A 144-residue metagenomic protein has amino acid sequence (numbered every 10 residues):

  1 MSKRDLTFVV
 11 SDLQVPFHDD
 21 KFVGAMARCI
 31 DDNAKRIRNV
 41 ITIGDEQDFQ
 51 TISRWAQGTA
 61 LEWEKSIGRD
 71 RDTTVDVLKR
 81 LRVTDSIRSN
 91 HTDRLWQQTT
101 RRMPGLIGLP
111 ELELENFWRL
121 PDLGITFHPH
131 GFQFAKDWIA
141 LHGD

Functional and structural regions predicted by a protein language model:
M1-K3, F132-Q133: A short acidic-Thr-Gly-centered motif at the start of a beta-strand
R4-L6, V10-L123: Core catalytic region of metal-dependent phosphoesterases/phosphodiesterases, especially metallo-beta-lactamase-like
P110-D144: His/acidic metal-ligating clusters that form di-metal
